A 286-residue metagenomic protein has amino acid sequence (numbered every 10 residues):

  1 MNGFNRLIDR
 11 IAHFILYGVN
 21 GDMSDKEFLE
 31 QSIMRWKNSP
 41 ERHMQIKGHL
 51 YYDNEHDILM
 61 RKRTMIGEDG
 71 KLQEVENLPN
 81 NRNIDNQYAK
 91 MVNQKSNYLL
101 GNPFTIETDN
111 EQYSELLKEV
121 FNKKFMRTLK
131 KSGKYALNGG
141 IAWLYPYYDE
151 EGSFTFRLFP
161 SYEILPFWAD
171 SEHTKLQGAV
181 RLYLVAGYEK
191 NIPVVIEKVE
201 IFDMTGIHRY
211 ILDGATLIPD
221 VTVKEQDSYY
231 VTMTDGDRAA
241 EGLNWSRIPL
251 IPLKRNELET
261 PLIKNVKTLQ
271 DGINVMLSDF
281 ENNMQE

Functional and structural regions predicted by a protein language model:
M1-F159, T174: Extended, helix-rich architectural segments
E27, L59, K71, Q87 (+6 more regions): Intrinsically disordered, low-complexity regions of eukaryotic proteins
K37, E76, L100, W143 (+6 more regions): Compositionally biased, intrinsically disordered/low-complexity regions enriched for serine, proline and threonine
N38, Y52-N54, R82, F167 (+3 more regions): Exposed, low-complexity/repetitive linear segments and helix-based recognition motifs, biased toward charged/polar
R42, N81, T105, Y162 (+5 more regions): Intrinsically disordered, low-complexity segments enriched in proline/serine/threonine
N110-L116, Y147-D149, L165-A169, E257-K264 (+1 more regions): A generic short-segment signal for beta-strand/edge and adjacent turn/coil regions
K130-Y230: Extended, Lys/Arg-enriched charged tracts that mediate electrostatic binding to polyanionic substrates
V223-E286: Extended, charged amphipathic alpha-helical segments
